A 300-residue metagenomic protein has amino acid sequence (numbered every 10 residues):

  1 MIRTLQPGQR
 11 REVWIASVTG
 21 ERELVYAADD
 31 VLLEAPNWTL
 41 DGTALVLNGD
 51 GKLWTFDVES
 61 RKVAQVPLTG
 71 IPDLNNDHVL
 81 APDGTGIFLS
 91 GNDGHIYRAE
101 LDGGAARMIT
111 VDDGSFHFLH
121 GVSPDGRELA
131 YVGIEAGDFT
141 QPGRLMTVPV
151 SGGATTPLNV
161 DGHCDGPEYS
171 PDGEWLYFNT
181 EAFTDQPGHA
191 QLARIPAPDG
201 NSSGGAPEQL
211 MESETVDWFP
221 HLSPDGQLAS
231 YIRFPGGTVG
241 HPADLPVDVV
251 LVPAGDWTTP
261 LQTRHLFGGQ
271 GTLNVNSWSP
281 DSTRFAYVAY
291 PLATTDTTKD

Functional and structural regions predicted by a protein language model:
M1-D300: Sequence signature of WD/YWTD-type beta-propeller architectures
